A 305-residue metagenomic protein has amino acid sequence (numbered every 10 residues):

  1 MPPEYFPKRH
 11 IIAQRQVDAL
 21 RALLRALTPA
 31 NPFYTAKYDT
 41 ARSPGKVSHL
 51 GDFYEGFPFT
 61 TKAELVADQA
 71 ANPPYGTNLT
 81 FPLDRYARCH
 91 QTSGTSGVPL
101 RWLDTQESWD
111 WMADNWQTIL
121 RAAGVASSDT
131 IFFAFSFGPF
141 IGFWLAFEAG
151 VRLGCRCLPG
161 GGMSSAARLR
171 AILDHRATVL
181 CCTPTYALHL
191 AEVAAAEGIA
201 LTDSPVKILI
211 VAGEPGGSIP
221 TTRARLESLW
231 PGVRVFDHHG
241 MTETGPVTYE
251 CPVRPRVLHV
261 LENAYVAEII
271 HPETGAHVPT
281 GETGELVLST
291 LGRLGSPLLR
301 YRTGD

Functional and structural regions predicted by a protein language model:
M1-A26, P32, L145, L153-G304: Active-site glycine/GP-rich loop and adjacent strand/helix microenvironment that borders small-molecule binding pockets
M1-Q91, G97-D114, R121-A122: Nucleotide 5′-phosphate-binding alpha/beta core
S43, V125, I199-L201: Helix N-cap/coil-helix junction residues
Y86, W109, S136-P139, T185: Short glycine-enriched loops at secondary-structure junctions
T95, D305: Conserved G/P- and acidic residue-centered "switch" motifs that form tight phosphate/ATP-binding loops in soluble
G97-D104, S128-F135, I172: Short acidic, glycine/Ser/Thr-rich loop/turn "cap" segments at secondary-structure junctions
A113-D129, S164-A177: Conserved ATP-dependent adenylate/AMP-binding module captured primarily in the ANL superfamily
R121-L153, C157: Conserved AMP-binding loop of ANL adenylate-forming enzymes
